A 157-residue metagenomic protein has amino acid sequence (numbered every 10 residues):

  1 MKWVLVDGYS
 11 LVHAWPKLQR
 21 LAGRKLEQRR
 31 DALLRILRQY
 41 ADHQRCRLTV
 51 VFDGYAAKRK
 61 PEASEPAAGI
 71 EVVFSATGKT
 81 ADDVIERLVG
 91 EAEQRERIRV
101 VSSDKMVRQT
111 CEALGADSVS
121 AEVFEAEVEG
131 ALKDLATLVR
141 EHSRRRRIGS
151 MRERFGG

Functional and structural regions predicted by a protein language model:
K2-V6, S10-G157: Nuclease catalytic cores that cleave nucleic-acid phosphodiester bonds, predominantly acidic two-metal-ion
